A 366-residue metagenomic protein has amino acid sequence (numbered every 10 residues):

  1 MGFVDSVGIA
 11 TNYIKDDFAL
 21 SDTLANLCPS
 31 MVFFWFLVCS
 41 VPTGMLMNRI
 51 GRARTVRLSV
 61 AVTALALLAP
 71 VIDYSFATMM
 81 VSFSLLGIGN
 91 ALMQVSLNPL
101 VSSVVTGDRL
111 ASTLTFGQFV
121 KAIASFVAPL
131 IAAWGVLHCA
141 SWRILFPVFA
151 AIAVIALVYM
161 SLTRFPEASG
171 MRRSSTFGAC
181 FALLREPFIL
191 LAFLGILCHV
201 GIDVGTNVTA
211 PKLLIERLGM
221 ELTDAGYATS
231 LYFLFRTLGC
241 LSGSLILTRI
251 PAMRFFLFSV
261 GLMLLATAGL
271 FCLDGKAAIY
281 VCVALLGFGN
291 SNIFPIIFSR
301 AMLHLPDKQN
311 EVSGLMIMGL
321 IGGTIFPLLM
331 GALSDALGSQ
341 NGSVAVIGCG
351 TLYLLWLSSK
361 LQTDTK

Functional and structural regions predicted by a protein language model:
M1-D22, N98, T206-P211: Extracytoplasmic
V7-G8, E186-S230, T237-C240: Extracytoplasmic gate region of multi-pass secondary transporters
A19, G51, I72-A77, G219 (+2 more regions): Helix-breaking motifs and short loop linkers at transmembrane-helix boundaries and internal kinks in secondary membrane
S30-G44, S230-S242: Central cavity-lining transmembrane alpha-helices of secondary-active solute carriers, predominantly the Major
V38-A77: Conserved MFS/SLC helix-loop-helix module at the cytosolic interface between two early adjacent transmembrane helices
S82-F119: Cytoplasmic helix-loop-helix junction between adjacent transmembrane helices in 12-TM secondary transporters
L92-V105, S291-L305: Intracellular juxtamembrane helix-capping segments at the cytosolic ends of symmetry-related transmembrane helices
F116-A168: Helix-loop-helix hairpin linking two adjacent transmembrane segments in secondary transporters
